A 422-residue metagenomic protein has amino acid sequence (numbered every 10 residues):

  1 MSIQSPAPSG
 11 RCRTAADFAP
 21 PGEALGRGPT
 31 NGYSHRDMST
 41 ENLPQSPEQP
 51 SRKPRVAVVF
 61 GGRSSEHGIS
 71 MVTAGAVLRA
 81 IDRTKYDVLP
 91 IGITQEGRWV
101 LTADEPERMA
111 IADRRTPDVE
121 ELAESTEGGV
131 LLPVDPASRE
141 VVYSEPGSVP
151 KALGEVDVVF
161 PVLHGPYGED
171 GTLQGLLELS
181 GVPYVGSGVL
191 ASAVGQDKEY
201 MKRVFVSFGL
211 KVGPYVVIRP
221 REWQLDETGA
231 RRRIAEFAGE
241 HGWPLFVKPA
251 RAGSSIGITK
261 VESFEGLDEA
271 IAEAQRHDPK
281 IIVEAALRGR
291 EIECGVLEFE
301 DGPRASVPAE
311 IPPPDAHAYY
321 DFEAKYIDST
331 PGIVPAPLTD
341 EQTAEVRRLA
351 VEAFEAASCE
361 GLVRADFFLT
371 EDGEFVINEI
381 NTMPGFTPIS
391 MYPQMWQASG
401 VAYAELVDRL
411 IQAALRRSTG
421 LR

Functional and structural regions predicted by a protein language model:
I3-P6, R13, F18, T30-Y200 (+4 more regions): ATP-binding N-terminal substructure of ATP-dependent carboxylate-amine bond-forming enzymes
N31-Y33, D37-P54, F60-S64, R83 (+1 more regions): ATP-dependent carboxylate activation and anion-phosphoryl transfer catalytic cores that bind Mg-ATP to form
V88, P183-Y184, V212, L245 (+1 more regions): Hydrophobic beta-strand scaffold residues
G175-Y184, S263, D268, A398-S399: A glycine- and small-aliphatic-rich helix-loop capping segment at beta-alpha/alpha-beta transitions that lines
F205-V206, A235-S255, P279-R288, I292: ATP-grasp fold ATP-binding core
S207-P249: Rossmann-like NAD(P)H-binding beta-loop-alpha module
T259-R348, L369, E374-V376: Phosphate-binding site of ATP-dependent enzymes
